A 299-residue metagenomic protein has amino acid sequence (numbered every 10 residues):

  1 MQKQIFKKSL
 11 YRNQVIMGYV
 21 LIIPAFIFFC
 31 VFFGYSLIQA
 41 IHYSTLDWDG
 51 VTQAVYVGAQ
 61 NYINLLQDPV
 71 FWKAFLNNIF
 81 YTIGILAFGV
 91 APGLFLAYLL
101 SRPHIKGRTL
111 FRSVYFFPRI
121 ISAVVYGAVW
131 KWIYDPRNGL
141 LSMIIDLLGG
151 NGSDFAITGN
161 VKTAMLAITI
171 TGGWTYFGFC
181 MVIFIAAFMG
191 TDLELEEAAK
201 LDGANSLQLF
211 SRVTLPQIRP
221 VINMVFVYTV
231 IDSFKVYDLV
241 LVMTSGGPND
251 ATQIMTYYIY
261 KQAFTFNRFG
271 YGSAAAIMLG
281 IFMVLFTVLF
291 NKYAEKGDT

Functional and structural regions predicted by a protein language model:
K3-T299: A structural signal for multi-pass alpha-helical bundles of membrane permease subunits that mediate small-molecule
